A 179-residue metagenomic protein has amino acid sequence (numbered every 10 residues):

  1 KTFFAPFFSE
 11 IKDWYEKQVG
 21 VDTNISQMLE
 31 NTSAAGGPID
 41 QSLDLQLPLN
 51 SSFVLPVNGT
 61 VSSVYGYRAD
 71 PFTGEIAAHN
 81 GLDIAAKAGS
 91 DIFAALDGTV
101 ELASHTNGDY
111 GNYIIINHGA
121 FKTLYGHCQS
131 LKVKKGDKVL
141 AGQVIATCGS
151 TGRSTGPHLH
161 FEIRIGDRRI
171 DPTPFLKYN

Functional and structural regions predicted by a protein language model:
T2-E10, G20, N24: Alpha-helix boundary/N-cap detector
A5, S9, D13, K134-Q143: Solvent-exposed, polar/charged alpha-helical surfaces in well-ordered, non-transmembrane soluble domains, broadly
W14, G20-G111, A141: Surface-exposed, glycine-biased beta-strand/turn segments
S62, T99-E101, Q129, A146-G149: Conserved positions in beta-strands of structured domains
V64-G66, K87, G119, C128 (+2 more regions): Generic beta-structure capping elements
A77-N80, A94-K132, P157-H158, E162: Zn2+-dependent peptidoglycan hydrolase active-site motif and core
A86, L131, K135: Active-site acidic-Proline motif in GNAT/NAT acetyltransferases
N112-H118, K122, K135-N179: Conserved, short, structured surface segments that act as functional micro-motifs
